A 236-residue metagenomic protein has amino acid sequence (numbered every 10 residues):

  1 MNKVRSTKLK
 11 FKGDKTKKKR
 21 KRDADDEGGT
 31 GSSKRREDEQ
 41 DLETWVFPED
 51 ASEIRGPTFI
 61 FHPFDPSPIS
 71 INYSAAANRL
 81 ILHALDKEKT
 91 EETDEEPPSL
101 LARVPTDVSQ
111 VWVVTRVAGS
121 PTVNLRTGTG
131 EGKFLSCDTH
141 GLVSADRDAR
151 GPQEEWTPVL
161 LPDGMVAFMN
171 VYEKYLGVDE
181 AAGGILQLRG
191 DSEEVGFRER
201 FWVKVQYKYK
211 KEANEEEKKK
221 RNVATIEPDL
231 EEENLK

Functional and structural regions predicted by a protein language model:
N2-H140, P158-G183, V195-K236: Extracellular glycan-recognition/adhesion modules and their associated mucin-like linkers
L142-P158, P162, A167, Q187-R189: A structural signal for the main folded, soluble domain(s) of proteins
